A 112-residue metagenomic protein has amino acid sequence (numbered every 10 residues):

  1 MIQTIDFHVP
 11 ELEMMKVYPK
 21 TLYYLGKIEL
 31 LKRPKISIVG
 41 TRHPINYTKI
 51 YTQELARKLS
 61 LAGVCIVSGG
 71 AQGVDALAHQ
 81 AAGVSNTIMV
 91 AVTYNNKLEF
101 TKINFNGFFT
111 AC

Functional and structural regions predicted by a protein language model:
I2-C112: Glycine-biased, small-residue-rich flexible motifs in mid-sequence functional cores and linkers
